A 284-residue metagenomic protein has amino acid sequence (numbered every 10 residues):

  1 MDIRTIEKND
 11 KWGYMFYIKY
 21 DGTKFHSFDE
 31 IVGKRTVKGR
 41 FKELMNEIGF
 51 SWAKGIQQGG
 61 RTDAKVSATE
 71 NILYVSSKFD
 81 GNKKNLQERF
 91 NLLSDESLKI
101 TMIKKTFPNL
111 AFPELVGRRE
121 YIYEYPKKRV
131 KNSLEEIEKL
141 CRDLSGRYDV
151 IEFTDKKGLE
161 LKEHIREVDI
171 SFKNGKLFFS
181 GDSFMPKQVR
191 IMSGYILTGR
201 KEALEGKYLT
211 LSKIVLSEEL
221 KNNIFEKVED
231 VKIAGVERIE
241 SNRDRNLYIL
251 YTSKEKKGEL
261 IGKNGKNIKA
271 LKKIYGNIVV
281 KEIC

Functional and structural regions predicted by a protein language model:
M1-E70, S76-G81, P108, L144-C284: Core RNA-modification/binding signature centered on pseudouridine synthases
V32, E88-R89, L115-V116, E135-R142 (+1 more regions): Short intrinsically disordered coil segments
T69-Y74, E120-E124: Acyl/amide activation-and-transfer machinery of modular secondary-metabolite enzymes
D80-L86, R129-E138, K187, G258-L260: Short, conserved charged micro-motifs
K83-I122: Ordered, amphipathic secondary-structure segments that act as subunit-interaction surfaces in large macromolecular
K83-S94, E136-L144, N264-G265: Short amphipathic alpha-helices in soluble, non-transmembrane regions that often serve as interface/regulatory elements
M102, Y125-K127, G181: Short, structured patches in soluble enzyme cores that scaffold and shape functional sites
P108-G146: Internal, conserved structured core segments that host functional sites
